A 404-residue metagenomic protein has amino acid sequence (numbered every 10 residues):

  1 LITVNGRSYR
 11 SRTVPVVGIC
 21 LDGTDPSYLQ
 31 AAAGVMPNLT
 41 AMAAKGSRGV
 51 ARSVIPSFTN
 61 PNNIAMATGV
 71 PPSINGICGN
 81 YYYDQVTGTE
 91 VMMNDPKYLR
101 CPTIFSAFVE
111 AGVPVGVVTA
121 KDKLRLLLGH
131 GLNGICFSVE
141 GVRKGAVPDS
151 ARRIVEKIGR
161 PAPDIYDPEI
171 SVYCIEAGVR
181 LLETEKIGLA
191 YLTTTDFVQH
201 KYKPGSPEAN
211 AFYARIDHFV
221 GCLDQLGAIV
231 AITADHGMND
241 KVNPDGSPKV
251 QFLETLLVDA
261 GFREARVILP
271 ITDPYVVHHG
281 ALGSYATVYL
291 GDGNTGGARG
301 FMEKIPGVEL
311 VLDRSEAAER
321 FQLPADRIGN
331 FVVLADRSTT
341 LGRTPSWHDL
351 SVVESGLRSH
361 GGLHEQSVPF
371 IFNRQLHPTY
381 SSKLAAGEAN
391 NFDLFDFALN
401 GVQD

Functional and structural regions predicted by a protein language model:
L1-S47: Active-site-proximal N-terminal segment of extracellular/periplasmic enzymes that hydrolyze or transfer
G18-C20, L189-T193, A231, V332 (+1 more regions): Structural motif
L21, S57-F58, Y82-D95, C101 (+4 more regions): Secreted, luminal/periplasmic, and some membrane-associated catalytic domains that remodel anionic oxygen-ester
D22, M66, F108, G178 (+4 more regions): A residue-level signal for conserved active-site and pocket-lining positions in enzyme catalytic cores
L29-P72, G116: Short, structured active-site-proximal loop/turn typified by the sulfatase FGly-forming signature C/S-X-P-X-R
A43, F108-V109, D224-Q225: Anion (oxyanion) recognition and catalysis
A67-K203, A209, H278, S284 (+4 more regions): His/Asp/Glu-rich, glycine-adjacent segments that coordinate divalent cations and/or stabilize oxyanion chemistry on
A335-V402: Low-complexity, glycine/alanine/valine/leucine- and proline-rich hydrophobic stretches
